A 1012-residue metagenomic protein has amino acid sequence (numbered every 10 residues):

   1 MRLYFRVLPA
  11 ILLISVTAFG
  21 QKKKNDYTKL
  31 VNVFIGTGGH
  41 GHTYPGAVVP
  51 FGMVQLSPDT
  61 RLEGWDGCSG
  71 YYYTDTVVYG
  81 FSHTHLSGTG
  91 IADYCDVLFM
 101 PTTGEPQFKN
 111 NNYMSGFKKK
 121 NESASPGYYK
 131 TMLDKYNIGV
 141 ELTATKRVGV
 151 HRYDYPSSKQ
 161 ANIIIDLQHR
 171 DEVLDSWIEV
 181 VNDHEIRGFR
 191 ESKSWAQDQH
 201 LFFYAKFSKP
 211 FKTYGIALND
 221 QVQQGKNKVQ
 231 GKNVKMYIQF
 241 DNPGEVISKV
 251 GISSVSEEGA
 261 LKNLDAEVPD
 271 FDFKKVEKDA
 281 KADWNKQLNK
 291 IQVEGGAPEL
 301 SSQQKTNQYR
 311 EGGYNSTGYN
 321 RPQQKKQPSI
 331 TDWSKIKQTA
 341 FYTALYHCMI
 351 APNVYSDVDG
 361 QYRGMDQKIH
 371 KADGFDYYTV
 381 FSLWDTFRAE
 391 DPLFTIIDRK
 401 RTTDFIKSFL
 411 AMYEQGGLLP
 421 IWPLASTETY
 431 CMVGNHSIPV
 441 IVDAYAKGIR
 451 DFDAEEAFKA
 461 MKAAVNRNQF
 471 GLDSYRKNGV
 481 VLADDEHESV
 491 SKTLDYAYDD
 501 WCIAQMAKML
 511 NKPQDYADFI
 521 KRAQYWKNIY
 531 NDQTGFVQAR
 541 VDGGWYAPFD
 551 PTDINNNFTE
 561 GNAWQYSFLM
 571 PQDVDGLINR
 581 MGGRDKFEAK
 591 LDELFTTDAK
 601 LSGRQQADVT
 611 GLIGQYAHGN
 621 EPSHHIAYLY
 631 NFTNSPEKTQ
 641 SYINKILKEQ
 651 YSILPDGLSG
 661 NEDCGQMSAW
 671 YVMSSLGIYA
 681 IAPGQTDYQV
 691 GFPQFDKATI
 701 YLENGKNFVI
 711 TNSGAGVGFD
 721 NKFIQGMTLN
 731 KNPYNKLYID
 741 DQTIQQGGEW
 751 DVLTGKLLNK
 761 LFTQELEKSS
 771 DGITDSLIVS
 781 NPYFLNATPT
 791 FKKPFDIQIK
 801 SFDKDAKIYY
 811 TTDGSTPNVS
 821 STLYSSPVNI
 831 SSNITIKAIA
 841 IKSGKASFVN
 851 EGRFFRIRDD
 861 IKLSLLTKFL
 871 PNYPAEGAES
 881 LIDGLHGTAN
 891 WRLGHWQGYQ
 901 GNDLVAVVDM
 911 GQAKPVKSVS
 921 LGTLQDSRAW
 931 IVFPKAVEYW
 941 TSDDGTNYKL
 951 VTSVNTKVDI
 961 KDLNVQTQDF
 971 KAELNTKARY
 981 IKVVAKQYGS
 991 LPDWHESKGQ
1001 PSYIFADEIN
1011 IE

Functional and structural regions predicted by a protein language model:
M1-K23: Bacterial Sec-dependent N-terminal signal peptides
G20, Q764-V905: Short, compositionally stereotyped local motifs that mark structural "simplifiers"
K22-D391, T395-P439, Y445-L494, C502-N528 (+9 more regions): Accessory carbohydrate-recognition regions in carbohydrate-active enzymes
S157-K159, N721-K722, S801-A806, A913-V916 (+1 more regions): Short proline/glycine-enriched turn/loop motifs at strand-loop junctions of beta-rich domains
E245, G747, S831-T835, A978: Extracellular Ig-like/FN3 beta-sandwich strand-entry sites
G726-T728, K807-T811, E938-W940: Beta-strand signatures of extracellular beta-sandwich domains
L757-L761, S843-A846, Q987-W994: Short acidic/polar inter-strand loop motif in beta-rich domains
T888-T952, N964-E1012: Aromatic, loop-rich ligand-recognition surfaces of beta-strand-rich domains
